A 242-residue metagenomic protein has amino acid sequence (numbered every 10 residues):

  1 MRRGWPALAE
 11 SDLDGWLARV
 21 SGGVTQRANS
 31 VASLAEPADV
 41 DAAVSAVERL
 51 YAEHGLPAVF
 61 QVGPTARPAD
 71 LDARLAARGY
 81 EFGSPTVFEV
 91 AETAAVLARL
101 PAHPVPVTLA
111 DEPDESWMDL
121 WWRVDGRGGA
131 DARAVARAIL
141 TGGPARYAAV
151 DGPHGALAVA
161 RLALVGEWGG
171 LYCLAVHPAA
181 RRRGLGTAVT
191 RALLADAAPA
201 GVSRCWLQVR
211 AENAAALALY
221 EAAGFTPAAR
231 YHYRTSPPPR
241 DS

Functional and structural regions predicted by a protein language model:
M1-A52, R67, A130: N-terminal charged segments
A9-D14, P64, D70-R78, P144-A160: Conserved beta-hairpin
A32, T86-V87, T93-A138, G155-A156 (+1 more regions): Short amphipathic alpha-helix that is part of the acyltransferase structural core
V40-E115, R234-T235: Acyl-donor-binding surface of acyltransferase catalytic domains
V40-E48, C173-P178, R182-P199, A218-A222: Conserved acetyl-CoA-binding loop-helix of GNAT-fold acetyltransferases
H54-P64, A197-Q208: Conserved GNAT acetyl-CoA-binding A-motif
Q61-A69, P178, L207-L217, R234-R240: Conserved beta-strand-loop-alpha-helix junction that forms the acyl-donor binding cleft
A134-H177: A conserved beta-strand-loop-helix scaffold within acyl/acetyltransferase catalytic domains
